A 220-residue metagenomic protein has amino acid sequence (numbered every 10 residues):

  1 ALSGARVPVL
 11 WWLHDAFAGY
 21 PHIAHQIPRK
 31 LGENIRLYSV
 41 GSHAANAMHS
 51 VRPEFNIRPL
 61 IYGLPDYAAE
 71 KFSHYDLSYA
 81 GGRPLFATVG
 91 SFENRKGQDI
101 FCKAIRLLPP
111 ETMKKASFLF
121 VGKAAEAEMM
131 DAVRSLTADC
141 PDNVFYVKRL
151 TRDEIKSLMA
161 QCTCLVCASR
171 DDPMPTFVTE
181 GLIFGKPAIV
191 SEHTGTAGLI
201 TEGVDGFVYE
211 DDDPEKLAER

Functional and structural regions predicted by a protein language model:
P21, E33-P59, L64-A68: A short, active-site helix/loop in glycosyltransferases that binds the activated sugar's phosphate group
A44, L119-D142, E154: Short, structured helix-loop element that forms part of the nucleotide-activated donor/catalytic region
S78-K96, C102-I105, L119: Conserved donor-binding/catalytic core segment of Leloir-type glycosyltransferases
R149, S157-C162: Short alpha-helical donor nucleotide-sugar binding micro-motif in glycosyltransferases
K156, P175-I183, A197-G198: Short alpha-helical segment that forms part of, or immediately flanks, the ligand-binding pocket in carbohydrate-active
R170: Aromatic "clamp/platform" in nucleotide-sugar-dependent glycosyltransferases that forms part of the donor/acceptor
P187-V190: Short hydrophobic beta-strand element within catalytic cores of glycosyltransferases and related nucleotide-activated
E202-G203, F207-D213: Conserved acidic donor-binding segment of nucleotide-sugar-dependent glycosyltransferases
